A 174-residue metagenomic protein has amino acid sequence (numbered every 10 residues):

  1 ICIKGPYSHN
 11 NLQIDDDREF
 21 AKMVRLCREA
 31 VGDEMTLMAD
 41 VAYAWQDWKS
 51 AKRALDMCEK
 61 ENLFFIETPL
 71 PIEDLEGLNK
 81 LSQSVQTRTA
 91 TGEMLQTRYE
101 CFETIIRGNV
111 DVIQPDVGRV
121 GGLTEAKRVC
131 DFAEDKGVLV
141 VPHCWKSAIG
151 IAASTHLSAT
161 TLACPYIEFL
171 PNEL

Functional and structural regions predicted by a protein language model:
I1-K80, S84-V85: Metal-dependent enolase-superfamily TIM-barrel catalytic cores that perform enediolate-based chemistry
D56, N62, E73-L174: Shared catalytic-loop signature of beta/alpha-barrel
